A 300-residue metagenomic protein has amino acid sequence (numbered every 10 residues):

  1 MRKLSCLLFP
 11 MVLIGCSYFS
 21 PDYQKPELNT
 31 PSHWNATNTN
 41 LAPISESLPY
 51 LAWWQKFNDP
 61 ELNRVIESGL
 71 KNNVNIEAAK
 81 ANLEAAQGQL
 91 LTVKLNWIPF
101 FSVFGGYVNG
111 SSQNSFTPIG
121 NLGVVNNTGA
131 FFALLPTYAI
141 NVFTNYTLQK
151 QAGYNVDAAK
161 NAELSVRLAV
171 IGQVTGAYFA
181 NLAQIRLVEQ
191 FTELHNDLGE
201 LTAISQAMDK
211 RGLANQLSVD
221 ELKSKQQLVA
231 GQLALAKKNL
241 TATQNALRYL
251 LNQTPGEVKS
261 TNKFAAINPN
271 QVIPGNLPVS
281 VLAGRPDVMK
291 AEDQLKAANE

Functional and structural regions predicted by a protein language model:
R2, C6-P10, I14-K71, K237-A283 (+1 more regions): Terminal intrinsically disordered/low-complexity segments used for targeting and assembly
E46-A52, G120-L122, R186-F191: A ubiquitous short alpha-helical element
L62, L70-S102, V125-F131, T137-K259 (+2 more regions): Hydrophobic alpha-helical structural elements of bacterial secretion/transport assemblies
R64, E77, S111-Q113: Short active-site-adjacent helix-start/loop capping segments
A85, Y107-Q113, L251: Transmembrane beta-strands of outer-membrane beta-barrel pores
G105-N109, N262-F264: A general secondary-structure junction signal
Q113-G120, T147: Outer-membrane beta-barrel translocator domains and adjoining extracellular loop/strand segments of Gram-negative
K290-E300: Long hydrophobic segments that form regular secondary structure
